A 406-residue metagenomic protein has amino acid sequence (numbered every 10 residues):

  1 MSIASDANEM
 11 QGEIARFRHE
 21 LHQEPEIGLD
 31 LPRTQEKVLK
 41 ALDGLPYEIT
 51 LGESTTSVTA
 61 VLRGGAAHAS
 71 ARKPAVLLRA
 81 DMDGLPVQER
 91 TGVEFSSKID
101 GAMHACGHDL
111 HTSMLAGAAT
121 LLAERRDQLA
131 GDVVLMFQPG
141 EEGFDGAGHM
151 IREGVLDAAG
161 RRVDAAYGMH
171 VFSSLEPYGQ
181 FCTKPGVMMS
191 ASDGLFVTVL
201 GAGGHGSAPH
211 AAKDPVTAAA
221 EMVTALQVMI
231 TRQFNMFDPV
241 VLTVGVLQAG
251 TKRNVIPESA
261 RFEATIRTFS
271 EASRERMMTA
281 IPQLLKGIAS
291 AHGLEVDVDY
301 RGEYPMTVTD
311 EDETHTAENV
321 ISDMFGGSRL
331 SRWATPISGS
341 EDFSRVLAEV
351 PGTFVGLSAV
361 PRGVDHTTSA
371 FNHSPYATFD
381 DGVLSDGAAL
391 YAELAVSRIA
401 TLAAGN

Functional and structural regions predicted by a protein language model:
M1-H104, D109, S113-L129: Acidic/His- and Gly-rich active-site-bordering loop/insert found across diverse amide/peptide-bond hydrolases
M10-F17, D30-A41, P74, A102 (+16 more regions): General structural feature for long, well-ordered alpha-helical segments within catalytic domains of soluble enzymes
L21, A60, L78, H108 (+8 more regions): Divalent metal-coordination and catalytic microenvironments
P74-L77, D132-V134, V163-Y167, A220 (+3 more regions): Structural motif
L85-V87, T91-M103, D109-L110, L122-V246 (+3 more regions): Histidine/acidic-residue-rich, glycine-tolerant segments that coordinate divalent metal ions
A220-N406: Metal-dependent amide/peptide-bond hydrolase catalytic core, centered on the "pita-bread" metallohydrolase fold
